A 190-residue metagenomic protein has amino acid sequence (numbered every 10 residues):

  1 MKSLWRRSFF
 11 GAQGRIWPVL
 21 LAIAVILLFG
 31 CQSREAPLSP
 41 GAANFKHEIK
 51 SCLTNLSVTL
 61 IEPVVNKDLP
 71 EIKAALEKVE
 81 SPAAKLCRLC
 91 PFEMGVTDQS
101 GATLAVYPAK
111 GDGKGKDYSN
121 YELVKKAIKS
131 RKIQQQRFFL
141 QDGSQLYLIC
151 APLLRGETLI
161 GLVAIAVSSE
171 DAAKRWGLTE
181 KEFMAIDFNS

Functional and structural regions predicted by a protein language model:
F29-G30: C-terminal motif of bacterial Sec signal peptides marking the signal peptidase cleavage site
A43-A75, Q99-L104, A109, K181-S190: Extracellular/periplasmic ligand-binding regions of membrane signal-transduction receptors
L69, K73, P108-F139, L178-A185: Extracytoplasmic/periplasmic sensor domains and loops in membrane signaling proteins
E77-S130: Extracytoplasmic ligand-binding sensor domains of the Cache superfamily
T97, L153-L154: Core beta-strand residues in small-molecule sensory/regulatory alpha/beta domains
G143-P152: A short beta-strand signature within small-molecule sensing/ligand-binding domains used in signal transduction
L154, I165-E180: Helix-start (N-cap) segments at beta->loop->alpha junctions that couple sensory/regulatory domains to adjoining helices
L159: Glycine-rich acetyl-CoA-binding "A-motif" of GNAT/NAT acetyltransferases
